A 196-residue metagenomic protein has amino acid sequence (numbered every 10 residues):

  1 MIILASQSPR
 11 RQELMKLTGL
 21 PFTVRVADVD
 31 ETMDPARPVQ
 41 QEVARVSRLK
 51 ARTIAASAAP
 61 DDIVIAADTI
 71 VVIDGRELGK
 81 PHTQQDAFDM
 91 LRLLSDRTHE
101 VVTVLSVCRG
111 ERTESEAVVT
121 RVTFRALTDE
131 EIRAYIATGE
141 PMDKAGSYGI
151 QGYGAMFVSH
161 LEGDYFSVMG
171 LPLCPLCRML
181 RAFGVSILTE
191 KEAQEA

Functional and structural regions predicted by a protein language model:
M1-L20: N-terminal beta1-alpha1 ligand-phosphate binding loop
I2-I3, P38-A196: Anionic-ligand binding patches
Q7, A27, G110: Cofactor-binding loop segments of dinucleotide-utilizing enzymes, especially the Rossmann-like FAD- and NAD(P)+-binding
L20-P21, G149: A generic short alpha-helical patch detector that favors 3-5-residue windows in or near N-terminal regions
P21-T23, S186: Residue-level detector of anion-binding/catalytic polar loops
T23-E31: A short beta-strand-loop structural module common to alpha/beta enzyme folds
